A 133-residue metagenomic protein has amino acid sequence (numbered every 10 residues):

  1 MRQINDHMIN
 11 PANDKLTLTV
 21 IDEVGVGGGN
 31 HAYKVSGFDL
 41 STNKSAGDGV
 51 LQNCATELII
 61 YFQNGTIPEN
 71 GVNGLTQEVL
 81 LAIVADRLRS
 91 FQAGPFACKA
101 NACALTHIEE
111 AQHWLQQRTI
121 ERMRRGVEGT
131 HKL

Functional and structural regions predicted by a protein language model:
M1-A46: Short, charged/polar N-terminal "headpieces" of proteins
I4, I9, I21, I59-I60 (+4 more regions): Weak global preference for isoleucine
I4-D6, L18-I21, W114-L133: Signature of extracytoplasmic/envelope-associated structural regions
P11-N13, G74, A102: Proteins with a high burden of low-complexity, intrinsically disordered sequence enriched in S/T/G/P/A and R, requiring
E23, E57, E69, E78 (+3 more regions): Glutamate identity and glutamate-enriched acidic tracts
G25, V50-Q52, C103-A104: Homeobox/homeodomain signature
G29-F91: A short, structured beta-strand/loop element
D86, F91-G126: Short, compact, well-ordered microdomains
